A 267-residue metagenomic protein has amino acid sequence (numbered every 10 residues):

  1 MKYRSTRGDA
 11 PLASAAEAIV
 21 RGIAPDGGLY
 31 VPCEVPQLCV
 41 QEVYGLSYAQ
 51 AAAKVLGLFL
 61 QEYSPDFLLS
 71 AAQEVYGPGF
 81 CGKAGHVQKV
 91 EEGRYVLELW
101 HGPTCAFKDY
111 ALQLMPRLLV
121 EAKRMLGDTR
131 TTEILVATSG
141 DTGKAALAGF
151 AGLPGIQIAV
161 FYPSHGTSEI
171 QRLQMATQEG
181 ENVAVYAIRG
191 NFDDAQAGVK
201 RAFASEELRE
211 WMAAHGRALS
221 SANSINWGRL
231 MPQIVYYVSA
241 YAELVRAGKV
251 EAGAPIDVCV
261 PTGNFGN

Functional and structural regions predicted by a protein language model:
M1-N267: PLP-dependent amino-acid enzyme catalytic core
